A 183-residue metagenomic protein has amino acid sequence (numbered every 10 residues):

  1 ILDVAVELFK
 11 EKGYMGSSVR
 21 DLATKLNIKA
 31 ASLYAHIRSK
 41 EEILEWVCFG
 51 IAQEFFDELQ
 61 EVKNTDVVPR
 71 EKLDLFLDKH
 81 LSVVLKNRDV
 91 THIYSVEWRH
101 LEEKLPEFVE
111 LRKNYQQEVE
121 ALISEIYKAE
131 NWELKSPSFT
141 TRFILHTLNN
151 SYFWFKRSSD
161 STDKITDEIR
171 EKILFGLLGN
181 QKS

Functional and structural regions predicted by a protein language model:
I1-A5, L22, I43, V47-I51 (+3 more regions): Generic hydrophobic, amphipathic alpha-helix propensity
I1-F9, H80, I173: Short hydrophobic clusters on alpha-helical segments that form packing/core surfaces in small helical domains
V4, L8-E42, W46: Helix-turn-helix
W46, Q60-K86, T141-I144: Hydrophobic alpha-helical connector segments
Q53-F56, Q60, K104-A129, S138-R142 (+1 more regions): Amphipathic alpha-helical packing segments from all-alpha helical-bundle domains
S82, Q117-K128, H146-T147, F153-S183: C-terminal peripheral helix-coil segments that are non-catalytic and often amphipathic
S82-E118: Short secondary-structure transition hinges
T91-S95, K135, R157: Short, hydrophobic secondary-structure boundary micro-motifs
